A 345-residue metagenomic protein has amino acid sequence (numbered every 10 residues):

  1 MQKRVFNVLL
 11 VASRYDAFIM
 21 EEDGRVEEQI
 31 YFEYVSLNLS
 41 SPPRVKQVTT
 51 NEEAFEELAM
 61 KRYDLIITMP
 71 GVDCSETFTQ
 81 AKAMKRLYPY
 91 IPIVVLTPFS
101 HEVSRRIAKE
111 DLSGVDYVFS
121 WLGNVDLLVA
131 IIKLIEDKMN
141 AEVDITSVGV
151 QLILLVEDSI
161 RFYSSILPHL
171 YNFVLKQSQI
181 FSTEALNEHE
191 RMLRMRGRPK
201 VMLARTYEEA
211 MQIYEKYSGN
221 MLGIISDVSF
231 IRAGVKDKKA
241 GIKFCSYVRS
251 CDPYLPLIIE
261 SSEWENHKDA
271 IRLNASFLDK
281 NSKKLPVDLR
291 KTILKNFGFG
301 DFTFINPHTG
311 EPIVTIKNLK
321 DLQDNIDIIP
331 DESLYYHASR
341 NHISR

Functional and structural regions predicted by a protein language model:
M1-K46, K82, E110-Y117, W121-K200 (+4 more regions): Non-catalytic signal-transmission and effector/linker regions of two-component phosphorelay proteins
A17-M20, H101-R105, Y163-S164, E265-K268: Short, charged/polar "capping" segments at the starts of alpha-helices and the immediately preceding loops
I19-V26, S40-P42, Q47-A59, Y63-I93 (+4 more regions): Conserved phosphotransfer microenvironments
L96-P98, I259-E260, K280: Hydrophobic/aromatic residues positioned on beta-strands within the core alpha/beta folds
I107-V118, D269-L278: As written
I242, S246-D252, E265-F297: Polyanion-binding and phosphate-handling cores
Y335-R345: Amphipathic alpha-helical packing elements
